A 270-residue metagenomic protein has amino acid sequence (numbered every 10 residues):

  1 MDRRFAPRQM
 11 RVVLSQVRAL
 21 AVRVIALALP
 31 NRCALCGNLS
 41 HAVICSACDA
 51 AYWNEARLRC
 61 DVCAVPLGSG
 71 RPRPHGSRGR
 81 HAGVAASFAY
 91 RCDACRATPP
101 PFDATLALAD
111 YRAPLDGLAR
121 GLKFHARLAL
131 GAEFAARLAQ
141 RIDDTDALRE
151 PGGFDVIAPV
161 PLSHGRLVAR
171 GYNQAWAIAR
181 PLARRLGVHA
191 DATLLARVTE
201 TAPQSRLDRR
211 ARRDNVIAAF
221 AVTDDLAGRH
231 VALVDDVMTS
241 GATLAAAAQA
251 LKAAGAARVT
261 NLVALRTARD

Functional and structural regions predicted by a protein language model:
M1-D235, T239-D270: Glycine-rich phosphate/pyrophosphate-handling loop used in enzymes and phosphotransfer proteins
